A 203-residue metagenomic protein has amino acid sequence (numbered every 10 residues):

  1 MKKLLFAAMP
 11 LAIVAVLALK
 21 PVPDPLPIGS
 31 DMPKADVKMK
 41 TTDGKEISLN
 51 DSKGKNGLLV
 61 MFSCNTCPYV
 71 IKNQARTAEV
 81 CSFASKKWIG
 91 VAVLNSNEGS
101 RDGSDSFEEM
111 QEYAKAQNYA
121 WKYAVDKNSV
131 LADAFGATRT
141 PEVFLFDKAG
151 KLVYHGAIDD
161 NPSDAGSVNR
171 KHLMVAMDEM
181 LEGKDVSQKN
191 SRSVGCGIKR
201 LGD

Functional and structural regions predicted by a protein language model:
M1-P23: Bacterial Sec-dependent N-terminal signal peptides
K20-N50: N-terminal "domain-start" segment that seeds a small globular fold
S48-I71, M177: Short active-site neighborhood of thiol/selenol oxidoreductases, capturing the structured segment around
K55-L58, K86-V91, N118-K122, K148-A149: Loop/turn elements at helix/coil->beta-strand transitions in domains of secreted/extracellular proteins
C64-N73, V143, C196-K199, D203: Short, thiol/selenol-centered motifs that function as redox-active sites or metal-ligating centers
I71-A116, K127-A134: Structural microenvironment flanking redox-active thiols in thiol-disulfide oxidoreductases
Q111-D147, V153: Short, internal strand/loop/helix patches that form the active-site neighborhood or redox-interaction surface
L145-D203: Thiol-/selenol-based redox modules, centered on thioredoxin-like and closely related oxidoreductase domains
